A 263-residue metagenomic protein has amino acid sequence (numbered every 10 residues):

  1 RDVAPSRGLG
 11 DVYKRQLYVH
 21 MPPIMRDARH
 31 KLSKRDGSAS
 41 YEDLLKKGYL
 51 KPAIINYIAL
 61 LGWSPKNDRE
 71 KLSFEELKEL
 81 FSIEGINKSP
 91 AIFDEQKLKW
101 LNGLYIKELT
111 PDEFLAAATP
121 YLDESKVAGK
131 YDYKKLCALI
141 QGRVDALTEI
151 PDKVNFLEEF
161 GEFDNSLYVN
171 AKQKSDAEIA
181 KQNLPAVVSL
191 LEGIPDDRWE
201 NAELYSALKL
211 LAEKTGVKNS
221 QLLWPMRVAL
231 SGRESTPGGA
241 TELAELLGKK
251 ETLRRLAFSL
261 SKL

Functional and structural regions predicted by a protein language model:
R1-Y13: Single conserved hydrophobic/aromatic residue that forms the stacking wall/gate of nucleotide- or nucleobase-binding
V19-I24: Conserved active-site neighborhood of enzyme catalytic/cofactor-binding cores
M25-Y57, L61-E70, E79-E108, A240-L247 (+1 more regions): Conserved phosphate-binding loops in nucleotide/dinucleotide-binding enzymes
L44-P52, K88-D94, V127-L136, E213-Q221: Structural motif
A53, K97, F114, D132-L139 (+3 more regions): Residue-level detector of well-ordered alpha-helical segments, enriched for hydrophobic/aromatic packing positions
Y57-I58, L101-N102, C137-V144, L157 (+3 more regions): Short alpha-helical scaffolding segments that buttress acidic/His motifs in well-ordered protein cores
P111-T215: Small-residue-rich helix-loop
W199-L263: Charged substrate- and nucleic-acid-binding regions of tRNA-handling and nucleotidyl-transfer enzymes, centered on
